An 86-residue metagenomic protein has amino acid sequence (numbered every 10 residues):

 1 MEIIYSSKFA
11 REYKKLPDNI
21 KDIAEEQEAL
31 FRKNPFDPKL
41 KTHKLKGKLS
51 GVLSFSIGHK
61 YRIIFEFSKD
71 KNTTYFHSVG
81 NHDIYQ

Functional and structural regions predicted by a protein language model:
M1, G51, H59: Short coil/turn segments at beta-strand junctions that form active-site/ligand-binding loops
M1-Q27: Arg/Lys-rich, positively charged N-terminal/basic patches that mediate binding to nucleic acids
I4-S7, R11, S56-Q86: Enriched for short, Lys/Arg-rich terminal
P17, D37, T42, K46 (+2 more regions): Generic secondary-structure boundary/loop-capping signal
D18, A24, P38, I57-H59: Short alpha-helical segments used as structural interaction elements across diverse proteins
D22-L30, V79, Q86: Short, charge- and proline-biased low-complexity linear segments that act as flexible interaction/docking motifs
L30-F55: A short, surface-exposed loop/turn module that caps and links secondary-structure elements
